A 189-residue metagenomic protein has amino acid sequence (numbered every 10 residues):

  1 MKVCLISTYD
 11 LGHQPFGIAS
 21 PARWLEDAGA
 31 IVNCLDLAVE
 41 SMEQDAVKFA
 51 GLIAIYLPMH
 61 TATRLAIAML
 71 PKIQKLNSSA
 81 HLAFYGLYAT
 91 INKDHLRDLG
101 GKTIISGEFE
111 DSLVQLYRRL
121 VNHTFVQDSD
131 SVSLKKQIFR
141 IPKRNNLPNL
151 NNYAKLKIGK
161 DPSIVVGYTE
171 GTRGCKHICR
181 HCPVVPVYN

Functional and structural regions predicted by a protein language model:
K2, D10, G17, P21-E26 (+1 more regions): Glycine-rich beta-alpha loop elements in corrinoid/cobalamin-binding modules across cobalamin-dependent enzymes
D10-H13, E170: Glycosyltransferase donor-binding loop in the core domain
L147-N189: Radical SAM [4Fe-4S] cluster-binding motif and immediate context
